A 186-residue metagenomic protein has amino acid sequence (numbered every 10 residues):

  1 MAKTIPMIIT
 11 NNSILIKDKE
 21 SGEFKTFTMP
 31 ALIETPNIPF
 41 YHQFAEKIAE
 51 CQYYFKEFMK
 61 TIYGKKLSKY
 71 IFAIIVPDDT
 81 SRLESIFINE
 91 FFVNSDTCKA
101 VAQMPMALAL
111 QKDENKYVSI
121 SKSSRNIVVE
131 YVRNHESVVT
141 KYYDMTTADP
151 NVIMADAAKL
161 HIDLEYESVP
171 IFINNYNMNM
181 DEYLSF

Functional and structural regions predicted by a protein language model:
M1-T10, S21-K25, A31-S124, V132-F186: Nucleotide/phosphate-binding catalytic cleft detector across ATP-hydrolyzing and phosphate-transferring enzymes
N12-L15, R125-I127: Loop/turn residues immediately N-terminal
K17-K19: Small-residue-rich
